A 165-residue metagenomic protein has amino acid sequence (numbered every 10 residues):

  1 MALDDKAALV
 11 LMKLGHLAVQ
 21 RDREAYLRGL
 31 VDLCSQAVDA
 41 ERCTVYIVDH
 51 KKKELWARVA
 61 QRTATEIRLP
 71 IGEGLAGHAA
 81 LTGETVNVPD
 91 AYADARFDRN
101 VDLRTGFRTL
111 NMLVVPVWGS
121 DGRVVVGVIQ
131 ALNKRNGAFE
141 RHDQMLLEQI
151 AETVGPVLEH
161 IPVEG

Functional and structural regions predicted by a protein language model:
M1-A25, Q36, V126, V157-G165: Signal-transmission linkers at sensory-effector interfaces
L9-L14, D22-E41, V45, L75 (+1 more regions): Amphipathic alpha-helical coiled-coil segments that mediate homodimerization and allosteric signal transmission
D32-S35, R42-I67, I71: GAF sensory/regulatory domain recognition with acknowledged cross-activation on helical regulatory dimers
E54-W56, P89-N111, N133: Signal-transducing coupling segments at domain and membrane junctions
A64-V86: Acidic/proline- and glycine-rich, intrinsically disordered low-complexity segments that serve as regulatory linkers
L110-S120: A short, aliphatic-rich beta-strand micro-motif
V128-G137: Short beta-strand-to-loop transition segments that serve as allosteric relay/switch motifs in sensory/regulatory domains
Q144, E148-P156: Allosteric cytosolic regulatory segments
